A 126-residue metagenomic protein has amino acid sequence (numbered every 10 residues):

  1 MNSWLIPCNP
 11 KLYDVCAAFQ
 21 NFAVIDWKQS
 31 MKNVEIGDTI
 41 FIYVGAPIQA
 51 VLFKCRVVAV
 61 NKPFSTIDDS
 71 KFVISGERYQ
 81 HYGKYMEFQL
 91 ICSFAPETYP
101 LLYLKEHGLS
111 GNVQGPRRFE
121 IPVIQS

Functional and structural regions predicted by a protein language model:
M1-I6, F19-M31, S65-S126: Contiguous surface segments at macromolecular interaction interfaces
P7-C8, Y43: Short His-Asn-centered micro-motif
C8-D14: Short polar catalytic/cofactor-binding loops
W27-K28, Y43, F53: Tryptophan-centric aromatic hotspots in well-structured domains and transmembrane helices
M31-V44: Short coil-to-beta transition motif at edge beta-strands of beta-rich domains
E35, A50-V51: Short glycine/proline-enriched turns and hinge-like loops at secondary-structure junctions
A46-I48: Extended, low-complexity, turn-rich repeat/linker tracts enriched in Gly/Pro/Ser/Thr and Asp/Glu that occur
V51-V60: Short beta-strand-centered aromatic/proline hotspots
